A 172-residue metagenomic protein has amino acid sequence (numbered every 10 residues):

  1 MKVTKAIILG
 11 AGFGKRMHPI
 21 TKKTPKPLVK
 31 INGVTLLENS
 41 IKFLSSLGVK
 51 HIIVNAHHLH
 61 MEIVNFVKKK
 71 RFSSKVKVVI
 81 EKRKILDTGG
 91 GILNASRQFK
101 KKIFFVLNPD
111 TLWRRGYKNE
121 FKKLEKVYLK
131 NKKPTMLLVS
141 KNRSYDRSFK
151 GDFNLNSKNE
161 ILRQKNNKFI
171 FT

Functional and structural regions predicted by a protein language model:
M1-I8, R16, V34-N108, L112-R114 (+1 more regions): Conserved N-terminal catalytic core of the sugar/cofactor nucleotidyltransferase
L9-A11, V29-K30: A conserved hydrophobic helix/loop-capping motif in glycosyltransferases and polysaccharide synthases
G12, K26, D110: Conserved G/P- and acidic residue-centered "switch" motifs that form tight phosphate/ATP-binding loops in soluble
G14-R16, K130: Glycine-rich "HGGG/HGxG" loop immediately N-terminal to the catalytic nucleophile of the alpha/beta-hydrolase
P19-I20: Short acidic/histidine- and often glycine-rich active-site loop of Leloir-type glycosyltransferases that engages
K23-E38: Short catalytic helix/loop segments, enriched in acidic residues and glycine and frequently bearing histidine
P27, K75-K77, E160: Conserved beta-strand segments of alpha/beta enzyme cores
R114-T172: Conserved core of the sugar-phosphate nucleotidyltransferase
